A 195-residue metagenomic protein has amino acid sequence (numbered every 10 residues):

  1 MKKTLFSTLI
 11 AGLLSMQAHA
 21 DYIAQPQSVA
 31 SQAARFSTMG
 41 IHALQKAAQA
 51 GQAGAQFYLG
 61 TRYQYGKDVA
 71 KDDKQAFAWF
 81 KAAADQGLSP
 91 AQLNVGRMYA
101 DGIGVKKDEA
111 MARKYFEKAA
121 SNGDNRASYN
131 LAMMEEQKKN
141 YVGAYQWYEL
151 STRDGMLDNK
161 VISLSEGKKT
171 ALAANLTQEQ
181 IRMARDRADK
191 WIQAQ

Functional and structural regions predicted by a protein language model:
K2-A18: Gram-negative bacterial Sec-dependent N-terminal signal peptides
I10, A18-A50, G54: N-terminal leader/linker segments that initiate helical-solenoid repeat arrays
Q25-P26, Y58-Y65, N94-D101, S128-Q137 (+2 more regions): Hydrophobic face of amphipathic alpha-helices that form TPR/SEL1-like repeat modules and related alpha-solenoid
F36, L44, Q49-A53, Y65-K67 (+8 more regions): Short helix-capping/linker turns of helical repeat alpha-solenoids
F57-Y58, P90-N94, E109, R126-N130 (+2 more regions): Alpha-solenoid helical repeat scaffolds
N159-Q195: Terminal, low-structured helical/coil segments at or just beyond the last alpha-helical repeat
